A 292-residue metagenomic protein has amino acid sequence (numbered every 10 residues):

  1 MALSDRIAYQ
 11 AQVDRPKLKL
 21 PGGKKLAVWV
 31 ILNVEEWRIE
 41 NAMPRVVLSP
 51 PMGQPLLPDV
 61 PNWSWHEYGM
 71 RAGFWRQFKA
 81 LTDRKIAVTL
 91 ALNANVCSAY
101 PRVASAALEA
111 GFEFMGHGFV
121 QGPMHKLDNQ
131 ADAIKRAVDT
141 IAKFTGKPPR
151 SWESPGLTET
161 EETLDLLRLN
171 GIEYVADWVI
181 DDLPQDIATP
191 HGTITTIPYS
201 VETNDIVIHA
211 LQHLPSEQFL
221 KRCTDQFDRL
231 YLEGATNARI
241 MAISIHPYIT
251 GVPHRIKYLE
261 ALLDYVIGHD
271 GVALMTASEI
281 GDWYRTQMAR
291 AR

Functional and structural regions predicted by a protein language model:
A2-T195, L220-I243, I249-R292: Catalytic alpha-helical scaffold of carbohydrate-active enzymes acting on polysaccharides/glycoconjugates
T189-V207: A structural motif
V201-N204, I208-F219: C-terminal amphipathic alpha-helical segment
